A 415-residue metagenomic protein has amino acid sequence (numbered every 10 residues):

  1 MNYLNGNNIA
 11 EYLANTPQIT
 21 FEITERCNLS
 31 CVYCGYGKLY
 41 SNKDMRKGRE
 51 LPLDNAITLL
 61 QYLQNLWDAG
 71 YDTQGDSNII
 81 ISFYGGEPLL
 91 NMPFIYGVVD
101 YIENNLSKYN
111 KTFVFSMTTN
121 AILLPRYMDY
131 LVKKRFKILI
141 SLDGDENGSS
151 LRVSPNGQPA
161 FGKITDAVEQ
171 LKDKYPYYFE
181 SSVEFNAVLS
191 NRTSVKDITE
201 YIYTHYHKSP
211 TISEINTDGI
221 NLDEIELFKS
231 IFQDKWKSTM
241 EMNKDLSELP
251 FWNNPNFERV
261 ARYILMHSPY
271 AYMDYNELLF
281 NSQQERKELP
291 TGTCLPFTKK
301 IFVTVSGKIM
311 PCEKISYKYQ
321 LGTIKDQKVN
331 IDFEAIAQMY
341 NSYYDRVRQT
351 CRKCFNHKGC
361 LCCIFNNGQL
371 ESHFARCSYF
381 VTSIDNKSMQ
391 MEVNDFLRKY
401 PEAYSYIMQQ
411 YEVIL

Functional and structural regions predicted by a protein language model:
Y3-Y127, K134: Conserved alpha-helical substructure of the radical SAM core
I19, I81, F115-M117, I138-I140 (+2 more regions): Hydrophobic faces of well-ordered beta-strands that scaffold small-molecule active sites in alpha/beta enzyme cores
I23-S30, F297, C351-K353, H357-K358: Cysteine-centered iron-sulfur cluster-binding motifs in ferredoxin-type domains/subunits of redox enzymes
Y40-S41, P88-L90, A121-P125, K137-Q158 (+1 more regions): Conserved radical SAM core fold
V132-I138, Y206-S209: Glycine-enriched alpha-helix->loop->beta-strand junction motifs that scaffold or abut catalytic
R152-T165, E169-G292, P296, S306: Radical SAM enzyme [4Fe-4S]-AdoMet core and its adjacent flexible, acidic and glycine-rich loops/tails across
T291, K308-I309, K314-L415: Flexible mid-to-C-terminal extensions adjoining Fe-S/redox cofactors in radical SAM and related proteins
